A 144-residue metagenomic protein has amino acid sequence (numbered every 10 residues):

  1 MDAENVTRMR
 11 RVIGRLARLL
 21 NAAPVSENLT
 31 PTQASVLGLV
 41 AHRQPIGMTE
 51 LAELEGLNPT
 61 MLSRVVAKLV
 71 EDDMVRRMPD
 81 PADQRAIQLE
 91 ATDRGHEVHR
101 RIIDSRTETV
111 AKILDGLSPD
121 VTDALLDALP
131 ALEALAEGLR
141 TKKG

Functional and structural regions predicted by a protein language model:
M1-E4, D120-G144: C-terminal regulatory/oligomerization modules of transcriptional regulators
M1-P31: N-terminal leader segment of winged-helix/HTH proteins
A3-V6, R10, T30, P59 (+3 more regions): Short, structured helix-loop boundary elements
L20-M61, V66, D72, Q88: N-terminal helix-turn-helix DNA-binding core of bacterial DNA-binding proteins
N21, V25, L114, E137-G144: Short, flexible helix-adjacent loops and helix caps
G38-H42, I103, P130: Short, locally clustered residues in the helix-turn-helix/winged-helix DNA-binding domain
A67-D127: Charged, amphipathic alpha-helical coiled-coil/dimerization segments
